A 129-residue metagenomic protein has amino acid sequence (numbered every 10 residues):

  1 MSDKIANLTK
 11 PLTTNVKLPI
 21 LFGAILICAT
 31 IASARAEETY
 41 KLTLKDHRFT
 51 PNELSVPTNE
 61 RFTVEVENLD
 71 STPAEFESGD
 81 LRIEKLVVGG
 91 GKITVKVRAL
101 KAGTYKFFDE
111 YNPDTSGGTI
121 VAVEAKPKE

Functional and structural regions predicted by a protein language model:
D3-L21: Bacterial N-terminal signal peptides that target proteins for export
P19-A29: Bacterial N-terminal signal peptides
A36-N59: N-terminal edge beta-strand
T39-K41, V88-E129: Extracellular/periplasmic metallocenter environments
N52-L54, R82-L86, K96: Beta-strand-rich interaction surfaces with strong enrichment in secreted/lumenal proteins
F62, T72-A74, G118: Short beta-strand/loop motifs in extracellular/secreted proteins, especially within beta-sandwich accessory domains
V66-N68: Asparagine-centered strand-capping/turn motif at beta-strand->loop junctions
A74-D80: Change to "...patches in solvent-exposed regions of secreted, membrane-anchored, or virion-exposed structural
